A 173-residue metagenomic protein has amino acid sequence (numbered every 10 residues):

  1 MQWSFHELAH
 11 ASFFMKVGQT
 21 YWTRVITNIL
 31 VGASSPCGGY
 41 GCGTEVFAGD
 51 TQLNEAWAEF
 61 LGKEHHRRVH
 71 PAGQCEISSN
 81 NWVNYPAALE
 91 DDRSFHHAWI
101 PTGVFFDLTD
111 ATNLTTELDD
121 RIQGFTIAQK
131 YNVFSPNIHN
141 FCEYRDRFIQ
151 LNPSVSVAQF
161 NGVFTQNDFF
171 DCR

Functional and structural regions predicted by a protein language model:
Q2-Q19, E55-E59, K63: Active-site recognition of the HExxH zinc-binding catalytic motif
V25-R173: Replace "(M1/M4/M9/M12/WLM)" with "(e.g., M1/M4/M8/M9/M12/M26/WLM)" and add "not limited to" to clarify scope
